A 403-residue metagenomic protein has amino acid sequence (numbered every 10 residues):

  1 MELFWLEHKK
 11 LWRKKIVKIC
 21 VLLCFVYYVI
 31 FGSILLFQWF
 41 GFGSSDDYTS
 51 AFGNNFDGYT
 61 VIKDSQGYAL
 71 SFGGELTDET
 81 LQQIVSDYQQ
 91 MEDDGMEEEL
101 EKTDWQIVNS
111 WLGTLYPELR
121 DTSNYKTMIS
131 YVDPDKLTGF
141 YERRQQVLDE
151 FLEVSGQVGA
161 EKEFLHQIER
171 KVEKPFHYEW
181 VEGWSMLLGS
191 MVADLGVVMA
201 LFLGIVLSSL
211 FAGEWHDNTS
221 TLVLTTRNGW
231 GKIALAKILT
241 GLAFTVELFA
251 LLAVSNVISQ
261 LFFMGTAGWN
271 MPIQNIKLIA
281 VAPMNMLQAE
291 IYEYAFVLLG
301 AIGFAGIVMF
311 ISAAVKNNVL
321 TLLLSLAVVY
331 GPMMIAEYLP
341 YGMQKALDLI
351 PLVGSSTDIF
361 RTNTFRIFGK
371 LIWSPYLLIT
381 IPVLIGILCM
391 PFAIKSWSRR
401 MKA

Functional and structural regions predicted by a protein language model:
M1-L23: N-terminal Sec/SRP start-transfer signal
W5-E7, L11, F310-A314, I381-A403: Junction motif at the cytosolic side of a transmembrane helix
K18, G231, N318-L320: Residues that define the loop-to-transmembrane-helix transition and helix capping in multi-pass membrane transporters
V21-F25, V319-P332, I350-P351: Central hydrophobic cores of alpha-helical transmembrane segments in multi-pass integral membrane proteins
Y27-Q83, D133-E214, L235-A314, N318 (+2 more regions): Secretory targeting signals
D217-T221: Hydrophobic transmembrane alpha-helix segments characteristic of membrane transport and insertion machinery
L224-W230: Short helix-to-coil transition segments within interhelical loops that connect adjacent transmembrane helices
M343-T364: Short hydrophobic, aromatic-rich alpha-helical segments embedded in or entering the lipid bilayer of multi-pass
